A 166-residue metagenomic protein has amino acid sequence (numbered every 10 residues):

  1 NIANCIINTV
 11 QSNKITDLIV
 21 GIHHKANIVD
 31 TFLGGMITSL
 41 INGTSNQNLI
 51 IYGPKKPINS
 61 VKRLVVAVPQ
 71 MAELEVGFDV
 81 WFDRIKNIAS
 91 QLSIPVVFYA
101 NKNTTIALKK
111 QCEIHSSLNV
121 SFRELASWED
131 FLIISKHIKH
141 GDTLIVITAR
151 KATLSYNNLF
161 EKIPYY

Functional and structural regions predicted by a protein language model:
N1, N13-D17: Catalytic cores of nucleotide-enabled group-transfer and carboxylate-activating enzymes in metabolic and assembly-line
N1-T9, L118-H137: A short, well-structured beta->alpha microelement
N4-Q11, T38, D83: Solvent-exposed alpha-helical segments within well-ordered globular domains of core cellular machineries
T16-K110, H115-W128, K139-T143, A149-Y166: Intrinsically disordered or low-complexity boundary/linker segments at protein termini and domain junctions
